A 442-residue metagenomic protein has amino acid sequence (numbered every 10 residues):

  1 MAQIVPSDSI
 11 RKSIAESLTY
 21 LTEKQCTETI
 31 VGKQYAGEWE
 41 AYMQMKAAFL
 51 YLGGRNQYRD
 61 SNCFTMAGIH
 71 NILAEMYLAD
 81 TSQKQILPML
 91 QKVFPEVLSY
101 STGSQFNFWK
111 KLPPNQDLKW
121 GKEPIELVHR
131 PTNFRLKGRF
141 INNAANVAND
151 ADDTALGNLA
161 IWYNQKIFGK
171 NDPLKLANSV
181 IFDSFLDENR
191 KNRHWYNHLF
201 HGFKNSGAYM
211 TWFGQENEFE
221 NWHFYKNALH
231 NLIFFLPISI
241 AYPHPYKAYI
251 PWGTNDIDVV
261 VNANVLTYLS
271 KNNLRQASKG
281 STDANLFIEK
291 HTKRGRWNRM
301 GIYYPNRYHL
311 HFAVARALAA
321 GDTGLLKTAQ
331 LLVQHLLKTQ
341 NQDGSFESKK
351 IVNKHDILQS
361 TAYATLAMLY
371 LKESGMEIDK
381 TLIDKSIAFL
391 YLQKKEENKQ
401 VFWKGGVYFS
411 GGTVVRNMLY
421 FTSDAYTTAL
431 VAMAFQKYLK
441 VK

Functional and structural regions predicted by a protein language model:
Q3-K442: Preference for long, amphipathic alpha-helical scaffolds in soluble/luminal domains and all-alpha bundles
